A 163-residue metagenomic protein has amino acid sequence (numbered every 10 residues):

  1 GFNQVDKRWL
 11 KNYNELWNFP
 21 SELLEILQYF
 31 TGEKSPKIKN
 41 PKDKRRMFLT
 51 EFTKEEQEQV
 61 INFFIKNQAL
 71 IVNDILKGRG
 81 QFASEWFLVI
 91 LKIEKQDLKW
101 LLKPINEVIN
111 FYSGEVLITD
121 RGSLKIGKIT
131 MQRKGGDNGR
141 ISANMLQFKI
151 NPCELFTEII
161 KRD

Functional and structural regions predicted by a protein language model:
F2-D163: Short, positively charged
